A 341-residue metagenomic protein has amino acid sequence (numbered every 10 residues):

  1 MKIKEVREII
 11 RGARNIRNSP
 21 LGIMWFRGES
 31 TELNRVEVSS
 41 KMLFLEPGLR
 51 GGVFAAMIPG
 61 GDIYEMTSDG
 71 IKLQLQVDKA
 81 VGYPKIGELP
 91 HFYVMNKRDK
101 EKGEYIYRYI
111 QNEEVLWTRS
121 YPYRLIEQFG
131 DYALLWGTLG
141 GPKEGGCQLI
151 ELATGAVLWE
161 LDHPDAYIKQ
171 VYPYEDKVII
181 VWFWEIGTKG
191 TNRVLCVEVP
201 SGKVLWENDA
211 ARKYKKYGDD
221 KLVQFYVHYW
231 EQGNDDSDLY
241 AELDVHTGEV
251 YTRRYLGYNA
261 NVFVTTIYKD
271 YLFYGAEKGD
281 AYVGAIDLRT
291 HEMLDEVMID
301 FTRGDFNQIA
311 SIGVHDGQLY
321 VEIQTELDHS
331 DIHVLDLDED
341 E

Functional and structural regions predicted by a protein language model:
M1-Y109, W117, A281, E326-L327 (+1 more regions): N-terminal "mature head" segments of proteins
I10-L21, L33-G51, V77-H91, T118-G137 (+4 more regions): Repeated scaffold domains used in trafficking and secretory/extracellular systems, primarily beta-propellers
A56-P59, R98-E104, L139-G145, E185-N192 (+3 more regions): Short, solvent-exposed loop/turn segments at conserved positions within beta-propeller repeat blades
T67-G70, I110-E114, E151-G155, E198-G202 (+3 more regions): Short loop/turn segments that connect beta-strands within beta-propeller blades
K72, L116, L158, L205 (+2 more regions): A structural motif specific to WD40 beta-propellers
R108-Y109, C147-E151, N192-E198, D238-D244 (+2 more regions): Beta-propeller blade signature
N208, Q224-D305: Intrinsically disordered, low-complexity segments enriched in Gly and acidic/Ser/Thr residues that form flexible
F301, D305-E341: Blade-level signature of beta-propeller repeat domains, shared across WD40, Kelch, NHL, RCC1 and BNR/Asp-box propellers
